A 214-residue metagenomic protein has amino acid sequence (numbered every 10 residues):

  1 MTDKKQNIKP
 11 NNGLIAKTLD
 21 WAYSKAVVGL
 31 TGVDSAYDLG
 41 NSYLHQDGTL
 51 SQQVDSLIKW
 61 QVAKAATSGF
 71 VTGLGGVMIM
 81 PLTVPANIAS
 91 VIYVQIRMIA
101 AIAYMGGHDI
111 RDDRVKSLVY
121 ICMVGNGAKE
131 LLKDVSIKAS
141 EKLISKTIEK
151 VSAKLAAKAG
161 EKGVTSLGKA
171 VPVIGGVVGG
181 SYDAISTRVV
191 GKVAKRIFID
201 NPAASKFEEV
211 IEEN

Functional and structural regions predicted by a protein language model:
M1-V71, V94-N214: Terminal, membrane-proximal amphipathic helices and intrinsically disordered targeting/regulatory segments
S68-A89, V173-V177: Conserved phosphate/anionic-ligand binding catalytic regions in large, soluble enzymes, centered on
